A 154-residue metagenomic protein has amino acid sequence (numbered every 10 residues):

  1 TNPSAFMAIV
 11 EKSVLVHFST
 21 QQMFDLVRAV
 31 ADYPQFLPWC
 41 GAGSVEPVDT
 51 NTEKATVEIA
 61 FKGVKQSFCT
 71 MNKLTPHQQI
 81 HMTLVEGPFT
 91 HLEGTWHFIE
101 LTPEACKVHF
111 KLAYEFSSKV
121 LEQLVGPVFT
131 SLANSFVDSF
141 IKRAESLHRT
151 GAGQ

Functional and structural regions predicted by a protein language model:
N2-N51, Q154: Hydrophobic ligand-binding cavity/cleft-lining segments
I9-S13, T52-K54, S67-C69, Q79 (+2 more regions): Intrinsic-disorder/low-complexity, polar/charged segments enriched in Ser/Thr/Lys/Arg/Asp/Glu/Gln
K12-V14, V45, F68-K73, E93-E100 (+1 more regions): Hydrophobic/aromatic beta-strand elements that line small-molecule binding cavities or substrate pockets in beta-rich
T20, E46-N51, L74-H77, H97-K107: A short, structured loop/turn motif at beta-sheet edges
M23-V27, Y33, A55, V108-F110 (+1 more regions): Hydrophobic pocket/interface hotspot
S44-E86, S139, R143: Glycine-rich portal/gate segments that line the openings of hydrophobic small-molecule binding cavities
L84-S135: Beta-strand/loop substructures that line and gate deep hydrophobic ligand-binding cavities in soluble
K142-Q154: Short, highly charged C-terminal tails/helix-capping segments
